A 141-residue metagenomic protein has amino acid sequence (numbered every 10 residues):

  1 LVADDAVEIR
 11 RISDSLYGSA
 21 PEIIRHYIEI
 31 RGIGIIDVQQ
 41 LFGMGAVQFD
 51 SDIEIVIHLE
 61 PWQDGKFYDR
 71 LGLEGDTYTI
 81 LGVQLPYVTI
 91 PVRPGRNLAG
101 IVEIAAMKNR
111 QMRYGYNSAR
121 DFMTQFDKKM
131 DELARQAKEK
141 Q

Functional and structural regions predicted by a protein language model:
V2-P61: Conserved nucleotide-sensing/catalytic segment adjacent to the nucleotide-binding pocket in NTP-handling enzymes
D50-Q141: Conserved NTP phosphate-binding and transfer environment spanning the P-loop NTPase/kinase superfamily
